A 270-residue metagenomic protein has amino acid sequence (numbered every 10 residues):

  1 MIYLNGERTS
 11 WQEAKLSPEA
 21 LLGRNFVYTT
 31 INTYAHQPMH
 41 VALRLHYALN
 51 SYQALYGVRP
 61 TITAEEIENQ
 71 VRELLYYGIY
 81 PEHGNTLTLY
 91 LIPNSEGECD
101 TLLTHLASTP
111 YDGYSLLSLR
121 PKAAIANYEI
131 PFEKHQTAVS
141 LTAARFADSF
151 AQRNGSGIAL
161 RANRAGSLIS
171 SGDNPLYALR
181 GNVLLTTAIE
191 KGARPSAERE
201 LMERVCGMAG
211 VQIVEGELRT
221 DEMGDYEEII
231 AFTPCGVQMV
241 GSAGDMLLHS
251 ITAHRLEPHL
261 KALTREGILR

Functional and structural regions predicted by a protein language model:
M1-E73, N94-R270: Helix-start/capping segments and mature chain N-termini
L74-Y80: Phosphate/pyrophosphate-binding loops at sites that engage ATP/ADP/AMP, CoA/4′-phosphopantetheine, polyphosphate
Y80-Y90: Ordered, amphipathic secondary-structure segments that act as subunit-interaction surfaces in large macromolecular
